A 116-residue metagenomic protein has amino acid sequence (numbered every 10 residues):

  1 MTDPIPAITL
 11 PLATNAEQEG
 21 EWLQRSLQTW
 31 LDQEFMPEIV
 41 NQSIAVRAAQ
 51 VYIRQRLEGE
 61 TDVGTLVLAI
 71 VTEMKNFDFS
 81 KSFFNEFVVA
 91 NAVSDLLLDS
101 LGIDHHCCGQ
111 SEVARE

Functional and structural regions predicted by a protein language model:
M1, I5, T9, A45-A48 (+3 more regions): A generic structural signal for ordered alpha-helices
M1-E38: Short terminal alpha-helical segments
P4-L12, E58-T61, F77, G109: Protein-protein interaction and targeting regions used for scaffolding, dimerization, and localization
P11-N15, E19, M36, V40 (+2 more regions): Short amphipathic alpha-helical molecular recognition features
G20, Q24, G64-V71, E86-A90 (+1 more regions): Generic preference for well-ordered alpha-helical elements
E21, E38, Q42, A114-E116: Short amphipathic alpha-helical "recognition" segments used for binding
R25-I70: Amphipathic alpha-helical interaction modules
E73-E116: Amphipathic alpha-helical binding modules
